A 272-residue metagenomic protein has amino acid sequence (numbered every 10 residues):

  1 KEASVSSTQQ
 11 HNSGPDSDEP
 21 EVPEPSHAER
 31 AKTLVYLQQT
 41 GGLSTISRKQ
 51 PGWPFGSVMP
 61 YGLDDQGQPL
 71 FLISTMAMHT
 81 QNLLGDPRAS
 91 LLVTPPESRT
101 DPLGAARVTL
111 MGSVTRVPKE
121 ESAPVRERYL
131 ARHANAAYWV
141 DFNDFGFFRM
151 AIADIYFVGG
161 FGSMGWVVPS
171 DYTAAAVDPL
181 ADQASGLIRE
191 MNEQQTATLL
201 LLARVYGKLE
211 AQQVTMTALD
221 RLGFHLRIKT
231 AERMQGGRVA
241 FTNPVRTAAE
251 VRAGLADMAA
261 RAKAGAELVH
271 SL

Functional and structural regions predicted by a protein language model:
K1-L272: Binding-site signature for planar aromatic cofactors or substrates
